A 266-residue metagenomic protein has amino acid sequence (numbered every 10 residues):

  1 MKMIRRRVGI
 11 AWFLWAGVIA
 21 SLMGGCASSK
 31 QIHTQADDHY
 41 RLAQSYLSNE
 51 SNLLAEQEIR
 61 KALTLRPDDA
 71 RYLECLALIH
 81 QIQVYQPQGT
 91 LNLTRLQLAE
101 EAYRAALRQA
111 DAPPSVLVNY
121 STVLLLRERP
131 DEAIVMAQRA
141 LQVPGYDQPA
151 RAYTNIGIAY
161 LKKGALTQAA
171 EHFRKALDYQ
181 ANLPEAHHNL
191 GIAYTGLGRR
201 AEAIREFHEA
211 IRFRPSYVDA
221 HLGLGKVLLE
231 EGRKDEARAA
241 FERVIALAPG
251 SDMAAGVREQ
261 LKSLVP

Functional and structural regions predicted by a protein language model:
Q31, L65, Q109-A110, V143-G145 (+3 more regions): Structural marker of alpha-solenoid helical repeat scaffolds
C75-L78, N119, N155, N189 (+2 more regions): Canonical tetratricopeptide repeat
L222, K226-P266: Terminal, low-structured helical/coil segments at or just beyond the last alpha-helical repeat
